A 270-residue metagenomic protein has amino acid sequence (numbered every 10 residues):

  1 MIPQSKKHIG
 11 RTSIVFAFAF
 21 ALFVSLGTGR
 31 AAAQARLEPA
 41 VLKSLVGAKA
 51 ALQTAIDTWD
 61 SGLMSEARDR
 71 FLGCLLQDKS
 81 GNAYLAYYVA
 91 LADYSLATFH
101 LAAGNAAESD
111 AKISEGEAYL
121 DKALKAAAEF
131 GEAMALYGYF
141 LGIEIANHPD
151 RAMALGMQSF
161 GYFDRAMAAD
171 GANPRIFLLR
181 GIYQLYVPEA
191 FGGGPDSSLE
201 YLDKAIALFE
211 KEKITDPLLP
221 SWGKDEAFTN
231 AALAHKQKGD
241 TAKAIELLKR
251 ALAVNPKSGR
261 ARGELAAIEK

Functional and structural regions predicted by a protein language model:
A31-T98: N-terminal leader/linker segments that initiate helical-solenoid repeat arrays
D57, A92, F99, F140 (+4 more regions): Residue-level signature for tetratricopeptide repeat
D57-L72, A107-A118, M153-F160, P195-F209: Helix-turn-helix repeat elements of alpha-solenoid scaffolds
C74-L75, A123, R165-A166, A205 (+1 more regions): Canonical positions in the second alpha-helix
K79-S80, A128, G171, E210 (+1 more regions): Short coil turns that delineate tetratricopeptide repeat
